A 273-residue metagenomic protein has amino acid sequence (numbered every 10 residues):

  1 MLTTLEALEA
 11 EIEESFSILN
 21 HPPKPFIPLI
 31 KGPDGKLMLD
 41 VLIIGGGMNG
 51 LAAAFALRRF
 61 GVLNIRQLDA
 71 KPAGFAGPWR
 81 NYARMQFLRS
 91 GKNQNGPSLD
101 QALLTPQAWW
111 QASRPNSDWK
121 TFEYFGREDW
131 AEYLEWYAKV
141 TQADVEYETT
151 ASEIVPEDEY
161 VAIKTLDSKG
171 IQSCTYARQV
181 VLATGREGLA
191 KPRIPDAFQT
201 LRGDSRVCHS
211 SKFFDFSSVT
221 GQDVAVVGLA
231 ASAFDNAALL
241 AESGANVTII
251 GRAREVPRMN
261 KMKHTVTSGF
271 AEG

Functional and structural regions predicted by a protein language model:
E11-K31, G126, T184-S243, V247-I249: Glycine-rich dinucleotide-binding loop and its adjacent helix/turn
P33-K36, C174, S217-S218: Short, flexible hinge/linker loops that cap or flank conserved catalytic cores
L37-R66, A225-E242: N-terminal Rossmann-like FAD-binding beta1-loop-alpha1 element of flavoenzymes
M38, E148, T220-Q222: Phosphate-coordination loops involved in phosphoryl transfer and adenosine-cofactor binding
N49, A73, E187, S232 (+1 more regions): Conserved Rossmann-like nucleotide-cofactor binding loop
A53-A54, G77, P156, K191-R193 (+2 more regions): Short glycine-/acidic-enriched loop or helix-start segments at secondary-structure transitions that form or flank
L68-A131, I250-G273: Glycine-rich active-site loop/strand segments that organize a redox cofactor
W110-T184: Feature captures the FAD/FMN-dependent oxidoreductase FAD-binding
